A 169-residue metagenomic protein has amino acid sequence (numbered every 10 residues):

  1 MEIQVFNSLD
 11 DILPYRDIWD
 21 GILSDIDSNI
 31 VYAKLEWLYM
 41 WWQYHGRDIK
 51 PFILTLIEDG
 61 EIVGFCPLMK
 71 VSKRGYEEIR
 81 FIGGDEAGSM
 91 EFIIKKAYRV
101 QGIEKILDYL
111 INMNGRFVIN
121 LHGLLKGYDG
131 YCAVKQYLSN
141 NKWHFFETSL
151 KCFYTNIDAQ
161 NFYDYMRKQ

Functional and structural regions predicted by a protein language model:
M1-Q169: N-acyltransferase acceptor-side catalytic subdomain
